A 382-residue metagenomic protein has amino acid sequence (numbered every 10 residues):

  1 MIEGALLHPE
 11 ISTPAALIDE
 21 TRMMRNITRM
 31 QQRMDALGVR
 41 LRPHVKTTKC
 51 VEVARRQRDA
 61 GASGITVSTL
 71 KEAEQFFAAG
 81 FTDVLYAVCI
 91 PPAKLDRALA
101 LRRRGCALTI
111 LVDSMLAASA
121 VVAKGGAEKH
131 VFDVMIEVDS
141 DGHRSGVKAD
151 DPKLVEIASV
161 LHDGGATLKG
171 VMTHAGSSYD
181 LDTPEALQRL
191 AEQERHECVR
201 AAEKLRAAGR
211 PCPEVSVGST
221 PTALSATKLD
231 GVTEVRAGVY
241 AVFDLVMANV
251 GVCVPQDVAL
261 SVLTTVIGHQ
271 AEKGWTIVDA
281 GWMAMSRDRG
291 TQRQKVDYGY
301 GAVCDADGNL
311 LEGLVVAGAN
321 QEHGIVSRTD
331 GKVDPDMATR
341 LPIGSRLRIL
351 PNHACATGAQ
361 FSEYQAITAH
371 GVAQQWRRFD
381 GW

Functional and structural regions predicted by a protein language model:
M1-I18: Generic N-terminal amphipathic, Lys/Arg-enriched alpha-helix
M23, K46, F76, I136 (+5 more regions): Conserved, mostly hydrophobic/aromatic
I27-A36, P43, T47-A54, Y86-I90 (+3 more regions): Alpha-helix-loop-beta-strand connector modules within alpha/beta enzyme cores
H44-D180: Active-site-proximal beta-alpha core segment in soluble small-molecule metabolic enzymes
S140-V254: Active-site loop/helix belt of alpha/beta enzymes
T222-V303: Active-site loop ensemble at the mouth of alpha/beta enzyme cores that anchors a bound cofactor
A271-W382: C-terminal accessory subdomain/extension
